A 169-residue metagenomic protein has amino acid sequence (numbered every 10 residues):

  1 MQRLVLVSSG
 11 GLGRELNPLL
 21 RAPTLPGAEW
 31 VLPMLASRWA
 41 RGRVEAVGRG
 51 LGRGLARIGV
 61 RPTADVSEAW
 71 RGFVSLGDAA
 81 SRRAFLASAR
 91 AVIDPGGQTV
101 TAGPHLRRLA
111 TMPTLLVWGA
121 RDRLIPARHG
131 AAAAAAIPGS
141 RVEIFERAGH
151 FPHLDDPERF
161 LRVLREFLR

Functional and structural regions predicted by a protein language model:
M1-Q2, M112: A short helix->loop->beta-strand "cap" motif at the edges of active sites that frequently abuts
V5-G42: Flexible "cap/lid" loop of the alpha/beta hydrolase fold
E15-L20, R128-H129, D155-P157: Short aromatic-enriched loop/helix-cap "lid" or pocket-rim segments at secondary-structure transitions that line
R41-A64, E68-L76, S88-G96: Helix-loop "lid/cap" segments that line or gate small-molecule binding pockets
L76-A132, I144: Conserved serine/cysteine hydrolase catalytic core
A89, F160, L164, L168: Hydrophobic "lid"/C-terminal helical patch of Rossmann-like NAD(P)-dependent dehydrogenase/epimerase domains
L124, F145-L161: Catalytic histidine-centered segment of alpha/beta-hydrolase-like enzymes
